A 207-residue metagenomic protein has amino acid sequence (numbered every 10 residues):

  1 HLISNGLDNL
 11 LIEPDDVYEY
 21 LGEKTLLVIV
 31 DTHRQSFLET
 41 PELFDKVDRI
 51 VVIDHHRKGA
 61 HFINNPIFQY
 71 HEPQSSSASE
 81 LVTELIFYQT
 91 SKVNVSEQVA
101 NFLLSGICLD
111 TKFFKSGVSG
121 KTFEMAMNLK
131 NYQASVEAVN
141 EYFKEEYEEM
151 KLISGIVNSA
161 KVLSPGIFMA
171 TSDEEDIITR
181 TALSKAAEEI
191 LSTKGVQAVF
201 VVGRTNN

Functional and structural regions predicted by a protein language model:
H1-L7, Y18-T25, L104, C108 (+1 more regions): Hydrophobic helix-and-loop "lid/oligomerization" segment in the mid-to-C-terminal part of catalytic domains
G6-P66: Active-site cofactor/cluster-binding pocket
L7-N9, V30-D31, K46-R49, Y70-P73 (+3 more regions): Short, low-complexity, polar/charged sequence segments that are solvent-exposed and flexible
L11-D15, V51-H56, Q74-S79, N131-Q133 (+1 more regions): Glycine-rich loops and low-complexity Gly/Arg-rich segments that provide flexible linkers or classic glycine-based
I12, I29, V52, Q69-E72 (+2 more regions): Structural signal for conserved beta-strand scaffold positions within catalytic alpha/beta enzyme cores
D15-Y18, L38-E42, Q69-E72, K92-V93 (+2 more regions): A generic local secondary-structure boundary/capping motif
K24-L27, D48-I50, F62-Q69, E84-K92 (+3 more regions): Low-complexity, flexible helical/coil segments
H55-A126: Short alpha-helices
